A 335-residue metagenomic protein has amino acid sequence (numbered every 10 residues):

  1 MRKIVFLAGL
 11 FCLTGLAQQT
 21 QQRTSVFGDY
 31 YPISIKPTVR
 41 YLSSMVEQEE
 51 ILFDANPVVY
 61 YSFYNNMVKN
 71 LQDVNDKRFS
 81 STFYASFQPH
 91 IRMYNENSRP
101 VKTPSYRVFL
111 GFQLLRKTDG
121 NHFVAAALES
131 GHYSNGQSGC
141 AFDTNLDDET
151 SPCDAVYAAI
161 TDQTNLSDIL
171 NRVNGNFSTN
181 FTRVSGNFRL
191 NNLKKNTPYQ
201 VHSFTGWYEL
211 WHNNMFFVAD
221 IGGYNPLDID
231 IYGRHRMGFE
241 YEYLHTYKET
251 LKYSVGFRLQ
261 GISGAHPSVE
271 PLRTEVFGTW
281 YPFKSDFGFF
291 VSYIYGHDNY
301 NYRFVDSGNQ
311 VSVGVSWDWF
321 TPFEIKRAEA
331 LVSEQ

Functional and structural regions predicted by a protein language model:
M1-R23, F320-Q335: Cleavable N-terminal export/targeting peptides
Q18-N66, N70, L110, S316-F320: Short glycine/proline- and aromatic-enriched beta-strand/turn motifs that initiate or cap beta-hairpins
T20-T38, D76-S268, D306: Outer-membrane pore/translocation modules
L42-E50, E96-V101, Y302: Short, charged/polar micro-motifs that form catalytic or ligand-binding hotspots
L52, N56-Y60, R107-F109, F181-S185 (+3 more regions): Membrane-embedded beta-strand positions in outer-membrane beta-barrel channels/transporters
V68, D119, Q137-G139, M215 (+3 more regions): Intrinsically disordered, low-complexity acidic/polar segments
V269-Q335: Predominantly the C-terminal beta-signal and adjacent terminal strand-loop region of outer-membrane beta-barrel
